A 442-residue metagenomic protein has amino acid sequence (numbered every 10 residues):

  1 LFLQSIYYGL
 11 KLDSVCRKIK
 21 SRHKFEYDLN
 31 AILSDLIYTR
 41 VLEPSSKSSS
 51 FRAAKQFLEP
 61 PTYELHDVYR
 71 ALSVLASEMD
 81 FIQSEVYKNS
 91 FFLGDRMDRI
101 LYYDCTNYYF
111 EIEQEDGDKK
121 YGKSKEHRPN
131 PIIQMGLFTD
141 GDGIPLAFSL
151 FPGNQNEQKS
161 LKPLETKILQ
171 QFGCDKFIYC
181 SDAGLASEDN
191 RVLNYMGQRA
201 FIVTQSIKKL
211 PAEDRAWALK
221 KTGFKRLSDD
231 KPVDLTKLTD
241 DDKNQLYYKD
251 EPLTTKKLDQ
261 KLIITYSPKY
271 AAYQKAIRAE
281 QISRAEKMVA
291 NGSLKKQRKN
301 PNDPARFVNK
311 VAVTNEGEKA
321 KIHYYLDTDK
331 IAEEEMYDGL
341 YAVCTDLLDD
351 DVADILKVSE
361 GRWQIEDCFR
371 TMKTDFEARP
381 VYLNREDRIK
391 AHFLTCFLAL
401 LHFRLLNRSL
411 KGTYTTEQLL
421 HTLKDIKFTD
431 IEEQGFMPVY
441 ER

Functional and structural regions predicted by a protein language model:
L1, L10-R442: Anion-binding and metal-coordination hotspots
